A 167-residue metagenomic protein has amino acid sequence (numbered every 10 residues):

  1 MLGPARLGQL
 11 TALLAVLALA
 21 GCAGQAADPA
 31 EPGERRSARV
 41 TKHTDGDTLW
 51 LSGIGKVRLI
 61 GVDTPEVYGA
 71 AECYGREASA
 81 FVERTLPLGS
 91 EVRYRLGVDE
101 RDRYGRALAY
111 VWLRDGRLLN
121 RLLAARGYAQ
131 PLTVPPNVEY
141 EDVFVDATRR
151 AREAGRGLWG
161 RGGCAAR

Functional and structural regions predicted by a protein language model:
L2-R167: Small beta-barrel nucleic-acid-binding modules, primarily SNase/OB-fold domains and secondarily Tudor-like barrels
